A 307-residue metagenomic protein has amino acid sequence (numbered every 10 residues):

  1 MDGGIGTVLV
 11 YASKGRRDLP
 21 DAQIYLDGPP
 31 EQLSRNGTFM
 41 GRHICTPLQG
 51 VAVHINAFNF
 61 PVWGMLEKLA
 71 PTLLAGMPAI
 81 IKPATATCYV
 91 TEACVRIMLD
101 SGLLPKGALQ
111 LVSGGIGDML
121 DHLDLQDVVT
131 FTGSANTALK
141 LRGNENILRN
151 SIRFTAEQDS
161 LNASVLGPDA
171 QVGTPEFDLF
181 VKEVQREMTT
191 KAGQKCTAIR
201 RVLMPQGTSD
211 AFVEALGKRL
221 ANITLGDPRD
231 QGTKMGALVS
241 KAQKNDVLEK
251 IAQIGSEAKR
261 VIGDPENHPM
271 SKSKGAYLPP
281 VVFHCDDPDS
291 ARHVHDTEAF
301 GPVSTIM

Functional and structural regions predicted by a protein language model:
M1-G37, N222, V239: N-terminal Rossmann-like NAD(P)+-binding subdomain of aldehyde/semialdehyde dehydrogenases
G4, T87-V90, T208, F212: Hydrophobic/aromatic residues within well-ordered alpha-helical segments
P20-D178: Rossmann-like NAD(P) dinucleotide-binding subdomain of oxidoreductase/dehydrogenase enzymes
I97-G102, D127-V128, N136-S290: ALDH superfamily catalytic-core signature
H295: Short, solvent-exposed loop/beta-turn-alpha elements that line the ligand-binding surface or hinge of extracytoplasmic
P302: Glycine-rich nucleotide-phosphate-binding loops and adjacent flexible coil segments
I306: Phosphoinositide-dependent membrane-docking surfaces
